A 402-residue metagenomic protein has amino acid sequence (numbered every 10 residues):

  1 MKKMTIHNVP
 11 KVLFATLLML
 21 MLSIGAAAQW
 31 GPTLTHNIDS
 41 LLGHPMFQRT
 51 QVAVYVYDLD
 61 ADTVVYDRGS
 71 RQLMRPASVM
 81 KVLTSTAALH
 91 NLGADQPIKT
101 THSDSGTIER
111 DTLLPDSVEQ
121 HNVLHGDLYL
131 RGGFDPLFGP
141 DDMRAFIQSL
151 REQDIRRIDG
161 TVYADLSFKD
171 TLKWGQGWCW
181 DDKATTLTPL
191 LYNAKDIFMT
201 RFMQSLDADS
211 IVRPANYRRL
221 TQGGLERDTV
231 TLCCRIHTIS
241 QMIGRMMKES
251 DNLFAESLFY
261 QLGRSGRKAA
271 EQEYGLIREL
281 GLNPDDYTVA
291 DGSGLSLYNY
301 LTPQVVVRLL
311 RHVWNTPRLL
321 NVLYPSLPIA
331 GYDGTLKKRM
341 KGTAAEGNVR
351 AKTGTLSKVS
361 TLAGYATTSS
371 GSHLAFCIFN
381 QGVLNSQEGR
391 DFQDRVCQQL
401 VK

Functional and structural regions predicted by a protein language model:
M1-P32: Bacterial Sec-dependent N-terminal signal peptides
A26-L73, Q148-D154, K402: Beta-lactamase-like hydrolase cores
Q51, P115-T188, K195-F198, L206 (+2 more regions): Mid-domain, small-residue-enriched loop/turn segments at the edges of structured enzyme/sensor domains
D62, P76-A94, V162, R201-S205 (+2 more regions): Active-site SXXK
N91-G106, L113-P115, V212-L220, L320-Y324: Short, well-structured active-site flanking segments
K195-S326: A small/polar active-site loop signature that marks catalytic segments
T288-K402: C-terminal soluble interaction/assembly domains
